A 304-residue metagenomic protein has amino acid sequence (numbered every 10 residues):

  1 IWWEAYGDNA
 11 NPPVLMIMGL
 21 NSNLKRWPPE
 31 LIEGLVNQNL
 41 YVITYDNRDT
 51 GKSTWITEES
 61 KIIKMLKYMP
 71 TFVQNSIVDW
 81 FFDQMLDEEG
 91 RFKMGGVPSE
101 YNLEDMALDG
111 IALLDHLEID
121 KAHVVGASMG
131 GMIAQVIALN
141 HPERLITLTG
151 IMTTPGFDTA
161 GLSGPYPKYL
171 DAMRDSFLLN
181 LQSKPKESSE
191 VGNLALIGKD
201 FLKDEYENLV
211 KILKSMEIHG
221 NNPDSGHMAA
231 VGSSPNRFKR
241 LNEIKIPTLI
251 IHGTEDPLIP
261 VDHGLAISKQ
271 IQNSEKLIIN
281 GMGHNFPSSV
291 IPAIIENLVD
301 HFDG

Functional and structural regions predicted by a protein language model:
W2-K93: Conserved HGGG/HGGXW glycine-rich cap/lid loop of the alpha/beta-hydrolase fold
L20, T254-D256, G281-G283: Acidic beta-to-alpha connecting loop that harbors the catalytic carboxylate
S76, W80-F81, F92, E104-A122: Conserved acidic catalytic loop of the alpha/beta-hydrolase fold
D120-G161: Conserved hydrolase catalytic core segment
S163-K239, I246, A266: Alpha/beta-hydrolase
I244, I250-H252, D256: Short beta-strand/loop motif that positions the catalytic acidic residue of the alpha/beta-hydrolase fold
P257-H263: Conserved alpha/beta-hydrolase "acid-adjacent" motif
S274-G304: Catalytic active-site module of serine/aspartate enzymes centered on a nucleophile-bearing elbow/loop
